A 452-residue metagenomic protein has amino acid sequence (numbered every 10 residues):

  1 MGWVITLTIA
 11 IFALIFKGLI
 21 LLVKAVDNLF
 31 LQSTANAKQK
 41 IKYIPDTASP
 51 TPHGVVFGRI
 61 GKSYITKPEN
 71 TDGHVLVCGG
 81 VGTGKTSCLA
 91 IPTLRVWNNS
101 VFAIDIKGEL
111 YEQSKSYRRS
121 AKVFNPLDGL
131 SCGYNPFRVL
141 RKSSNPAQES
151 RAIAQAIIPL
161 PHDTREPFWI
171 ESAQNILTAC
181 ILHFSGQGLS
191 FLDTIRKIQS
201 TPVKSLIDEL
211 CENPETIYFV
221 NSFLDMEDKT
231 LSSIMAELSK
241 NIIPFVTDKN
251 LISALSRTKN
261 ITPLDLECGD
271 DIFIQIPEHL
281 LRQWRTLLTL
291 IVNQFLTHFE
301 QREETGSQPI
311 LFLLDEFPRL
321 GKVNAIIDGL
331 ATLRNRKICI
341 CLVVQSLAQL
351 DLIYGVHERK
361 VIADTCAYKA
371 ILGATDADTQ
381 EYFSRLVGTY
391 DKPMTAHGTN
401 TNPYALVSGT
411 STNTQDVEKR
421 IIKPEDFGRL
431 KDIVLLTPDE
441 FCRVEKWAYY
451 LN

Functional and structural regions predicted by a protein language model:
M1-T83, S87-C88, R257, T389 (+1 more regions): Basic- and hydrophobic-enriched, low-structure N-terminal and domain-boundary segments that flank ATP-binding catalytic
D27-S33, V56, T71-I338, Y354 (+1 more regions): P-loop NTPase motor domains
I41, K62, N402, W447-A448: Intrinsically disordered, low-complexity segments enriched in small/polar residues
P45, G58, N125, A154 (+3 more regions): Glycine-centered flexibility motif
L330-T332, R336-L435: Conserved ATP-driven motor cores of ASCE-family P-loop NTPases powering translocation/secretion/packaging/pilus
